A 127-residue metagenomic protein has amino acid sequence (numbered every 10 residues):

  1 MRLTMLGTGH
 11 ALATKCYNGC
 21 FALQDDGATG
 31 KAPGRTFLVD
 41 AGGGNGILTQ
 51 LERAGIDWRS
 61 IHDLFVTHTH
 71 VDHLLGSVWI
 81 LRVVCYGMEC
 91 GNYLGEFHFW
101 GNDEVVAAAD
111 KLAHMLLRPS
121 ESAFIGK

Functional and structural regions predicted by a protein language model:
M1-A54: Conserved beta-strand hairpin/beta-sheet module of binuclear metal-dependent hydrolase folds, prominently
C16, L75-W79, K111: Generic recognition of short, well-ordered alpha-helical segments
D25-A32, G55, V84-Y93, L117-E121: Alpha-helix termini
G27, H70, D103-V105: Short, flexible active-site-adjacent loop segments at beta-strand->alpha-helix junctions, enriched in small/polar
G30-L38, F65-T69, G91-G95, G126-K127: Short, surface-exposed, polar/charged, turn-prone segments marking secondary-structure boundaries
N45-F97: Active-site metal-binding motif and surrounding structural segment of the metallo-beta-lactamase
L94-K127: Metallo-beta-lactamase
